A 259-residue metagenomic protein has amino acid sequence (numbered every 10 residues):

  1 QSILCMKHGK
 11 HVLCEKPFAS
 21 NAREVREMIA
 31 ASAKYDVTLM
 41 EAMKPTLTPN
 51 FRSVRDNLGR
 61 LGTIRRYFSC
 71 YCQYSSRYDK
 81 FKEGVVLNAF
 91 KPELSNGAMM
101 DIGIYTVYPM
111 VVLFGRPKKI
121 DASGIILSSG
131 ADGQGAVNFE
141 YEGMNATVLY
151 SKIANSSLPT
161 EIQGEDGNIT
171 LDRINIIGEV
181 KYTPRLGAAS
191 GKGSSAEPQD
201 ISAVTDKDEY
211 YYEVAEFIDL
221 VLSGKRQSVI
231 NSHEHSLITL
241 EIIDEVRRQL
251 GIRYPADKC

Functional and structural regions predicted by a protein language model:
Q1-T46: Beta-strand-loop-alpha-helix segment that lines the small-molecule cofactor/substrate pocket of alpha/beta enzymes
S2, V25, F51, T106-V107 (+3 more regions): A general structural signal for well-ordered alpha-helical segments in protein cores
L47-I120: Predominantly a Rossmann-like dinucleotide-binding segment in NAD(P)-dependent oxidoreductases
V107-E179, A215-G224, C259: Contiguous beta-strand/loop segments that form the cofactor/metal-binding neighborhood of enzyme cores
T160-I162, I177-S194: Short polybasic amphipathic segments
I201-A215, N231: Active-site loop of classical SDR/Rossmann-like NAD(P)-dependent oxidoreductases, centered on the catalytic Tyr-X3-Lys
E216-C259: C-terminal helix-rich "cap/oligomerization" subdomain common to oxidoreductases
